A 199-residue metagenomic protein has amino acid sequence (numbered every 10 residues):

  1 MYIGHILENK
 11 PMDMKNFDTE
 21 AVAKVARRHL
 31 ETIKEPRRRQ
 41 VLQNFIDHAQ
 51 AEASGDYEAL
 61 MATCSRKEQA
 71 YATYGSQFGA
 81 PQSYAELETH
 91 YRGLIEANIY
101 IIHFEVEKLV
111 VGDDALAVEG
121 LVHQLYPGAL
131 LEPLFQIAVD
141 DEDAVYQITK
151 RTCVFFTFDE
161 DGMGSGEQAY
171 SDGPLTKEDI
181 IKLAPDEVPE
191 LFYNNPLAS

Functional and structural regions predicted by a protein language model:
Y2-R66, T73: Short, low-complexity N-terminal intrinsically disordered segments enriched in polar/charged residues
G4-R27, D143-A144, I148-K150, M163-S199: Low-complexity, intrinsically disordered terminal/linker segments enriched in charged and Gly/Pro repeats
Q43, Y100-I102, Q147-K150: Short solvent-exposed loop/turn micro-motifs enriched in small/polar/acidic residues
A51, D56-P133: A solvent-exposed, acidic/Ser-Thr-rich amphipathic alpha-helical stretch
F104-L109, R151-T157: Hydrophobic/aromatic beta-strand elements that line small-molecule binding cavities or substrate pockets in beta-rich
L109-L116, T157-S165: A short, structured loop/turn motif at beta-sheet edges
Q124-G128, F158-E160, D172: Beta-strand elements of well-folded, non-transmembrane domains
L131-E142: Short, surface-exposed loop/helix-turn segments at secondary-structure junctions that function as lids/hinges flanking
